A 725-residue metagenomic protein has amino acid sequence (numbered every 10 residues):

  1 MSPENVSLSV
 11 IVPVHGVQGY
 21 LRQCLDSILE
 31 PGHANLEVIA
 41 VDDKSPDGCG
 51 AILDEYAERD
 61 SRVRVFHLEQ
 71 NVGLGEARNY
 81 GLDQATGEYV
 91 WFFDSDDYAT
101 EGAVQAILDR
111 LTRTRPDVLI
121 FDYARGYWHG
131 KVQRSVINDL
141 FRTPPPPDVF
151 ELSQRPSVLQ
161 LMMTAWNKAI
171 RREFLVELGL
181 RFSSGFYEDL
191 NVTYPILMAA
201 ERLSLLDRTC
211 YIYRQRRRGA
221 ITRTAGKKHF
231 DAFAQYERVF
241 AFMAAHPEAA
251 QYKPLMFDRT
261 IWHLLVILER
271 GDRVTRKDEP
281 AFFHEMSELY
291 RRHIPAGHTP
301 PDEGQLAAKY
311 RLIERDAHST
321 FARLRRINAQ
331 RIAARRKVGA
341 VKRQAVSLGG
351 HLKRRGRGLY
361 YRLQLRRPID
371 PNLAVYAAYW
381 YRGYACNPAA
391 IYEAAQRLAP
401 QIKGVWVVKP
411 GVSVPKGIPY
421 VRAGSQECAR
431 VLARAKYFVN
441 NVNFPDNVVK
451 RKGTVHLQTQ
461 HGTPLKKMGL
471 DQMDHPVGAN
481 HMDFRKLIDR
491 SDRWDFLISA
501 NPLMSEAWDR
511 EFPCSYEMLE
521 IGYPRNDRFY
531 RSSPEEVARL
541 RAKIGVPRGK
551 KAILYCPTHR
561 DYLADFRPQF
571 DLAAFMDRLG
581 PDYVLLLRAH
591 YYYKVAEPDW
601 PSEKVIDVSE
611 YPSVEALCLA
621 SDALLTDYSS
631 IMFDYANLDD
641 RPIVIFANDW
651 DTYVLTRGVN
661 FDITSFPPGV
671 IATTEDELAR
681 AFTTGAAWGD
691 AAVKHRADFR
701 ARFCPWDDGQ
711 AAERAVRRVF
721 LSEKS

Functional and structural regions predicted by a protein language model:
M1-L29: N-proximal low-complexity "stem/linker" segments adjacent to membrane-targeting elements
D42-I52, Q70: A conserved acidic beta->alpha catalytic loop
L68-A85, F92-Y98: Glycine-rich, basic loop-to-helix element that forms the pyrophosphate-binding segment of sugar-nucleotide handling
S95-L206, Y211-K228: Donor-binding/catalytic cores of nucleotide-activated saccharide and glycerol-phosphate transferases/polymerases
G126, T164, G383-A399, R510-E511 (+4 more regions): Conserved catalytic-core segment of nucleotide-activated headgroup transferases in glycan assembly
R273-R355, E393, R397: Membrane-interface aromatic/basic loop that binds lipid-linked glycans or pyrophosphate carriers, typified by
S347, H351-R357, L465-D565, Y591 (+1 more regions): A nucleotide-sugar donor-handling region in carbohydrate enzymes
E520, A623, Y628-F703: Catalytic binding pocket for nucleotide-activated donors in carbohydrate/polymer assembly enzymes
